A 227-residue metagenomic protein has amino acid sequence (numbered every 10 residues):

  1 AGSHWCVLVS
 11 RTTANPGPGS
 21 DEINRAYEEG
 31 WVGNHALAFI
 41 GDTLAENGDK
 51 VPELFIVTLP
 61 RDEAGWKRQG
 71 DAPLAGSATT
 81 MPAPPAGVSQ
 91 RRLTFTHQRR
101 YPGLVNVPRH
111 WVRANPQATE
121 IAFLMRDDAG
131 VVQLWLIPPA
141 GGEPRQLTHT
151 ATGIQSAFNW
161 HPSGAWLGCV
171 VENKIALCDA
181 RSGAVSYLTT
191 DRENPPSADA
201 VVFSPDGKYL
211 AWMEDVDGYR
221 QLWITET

Functional and structural regions predicted by a protein language model:
A1-T227: Sequence signature of WD/YWTD-type beta-propeller architectures
